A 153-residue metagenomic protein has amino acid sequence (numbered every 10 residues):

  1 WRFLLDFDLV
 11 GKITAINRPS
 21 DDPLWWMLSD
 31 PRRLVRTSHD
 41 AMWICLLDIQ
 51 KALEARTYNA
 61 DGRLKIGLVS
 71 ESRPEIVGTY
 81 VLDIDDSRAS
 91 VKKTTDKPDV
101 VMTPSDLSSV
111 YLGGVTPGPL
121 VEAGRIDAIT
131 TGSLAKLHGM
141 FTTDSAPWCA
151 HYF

Functional and structural regions predicted by a protein language model:
W1-F153: Intrinsically disordered, low-complexity, positively biased terminal segments
